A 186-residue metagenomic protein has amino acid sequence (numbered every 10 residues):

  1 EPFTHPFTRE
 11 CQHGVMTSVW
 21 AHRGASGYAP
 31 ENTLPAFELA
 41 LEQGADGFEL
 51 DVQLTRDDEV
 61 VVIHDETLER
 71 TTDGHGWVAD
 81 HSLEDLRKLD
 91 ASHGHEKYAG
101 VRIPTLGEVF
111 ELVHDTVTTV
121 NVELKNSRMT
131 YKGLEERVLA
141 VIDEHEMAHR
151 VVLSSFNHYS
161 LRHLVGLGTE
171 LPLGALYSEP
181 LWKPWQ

Functional and structural regions predicted by a protein language model:
H5-Q186: Phosphate-group recognition and catalysis centered on beta-loop-alpha active-site segments
